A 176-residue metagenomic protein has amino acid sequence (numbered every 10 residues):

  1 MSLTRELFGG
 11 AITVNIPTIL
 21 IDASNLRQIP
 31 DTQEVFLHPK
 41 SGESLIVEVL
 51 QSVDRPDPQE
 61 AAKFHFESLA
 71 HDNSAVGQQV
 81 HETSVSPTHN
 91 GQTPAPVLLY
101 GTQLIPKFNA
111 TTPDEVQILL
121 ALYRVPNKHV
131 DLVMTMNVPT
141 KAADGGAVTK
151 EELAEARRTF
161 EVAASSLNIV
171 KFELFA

Functional and structural regions predicted by a protein language model:
M1, L7-F8, I21-D22, L104-A110 (+2 more regions): Eukaryotic intrinsically disordered and solvent-exposed regulatory patches
M1-P30, L69-A75: N-terminal "mature-domain start" segment
P17-I19, L50, Y123, T135-P139: Structured beta-strand/turn binding interfaces of compact recognition modules in eukaryotic regulators
L26-F36, F175-A176: Short acidic, Gly/Pro-enriched loop/turn segments at secondary-structure junctions
L37-D72, V76-Q78: A short acidic-to-branched-hydrophobic micro-motif
V49, D72-A75, E115-L119, A143 (+2 more regions): Ribonuclease/tRNase effector modules and their secretory precursors
A62-H129, L174-A176: Signature of long, low-cysteine stretches enriched in small and polar/charged residues
V133-A176: Surface-exposed amphipathic alpha-helical segments
